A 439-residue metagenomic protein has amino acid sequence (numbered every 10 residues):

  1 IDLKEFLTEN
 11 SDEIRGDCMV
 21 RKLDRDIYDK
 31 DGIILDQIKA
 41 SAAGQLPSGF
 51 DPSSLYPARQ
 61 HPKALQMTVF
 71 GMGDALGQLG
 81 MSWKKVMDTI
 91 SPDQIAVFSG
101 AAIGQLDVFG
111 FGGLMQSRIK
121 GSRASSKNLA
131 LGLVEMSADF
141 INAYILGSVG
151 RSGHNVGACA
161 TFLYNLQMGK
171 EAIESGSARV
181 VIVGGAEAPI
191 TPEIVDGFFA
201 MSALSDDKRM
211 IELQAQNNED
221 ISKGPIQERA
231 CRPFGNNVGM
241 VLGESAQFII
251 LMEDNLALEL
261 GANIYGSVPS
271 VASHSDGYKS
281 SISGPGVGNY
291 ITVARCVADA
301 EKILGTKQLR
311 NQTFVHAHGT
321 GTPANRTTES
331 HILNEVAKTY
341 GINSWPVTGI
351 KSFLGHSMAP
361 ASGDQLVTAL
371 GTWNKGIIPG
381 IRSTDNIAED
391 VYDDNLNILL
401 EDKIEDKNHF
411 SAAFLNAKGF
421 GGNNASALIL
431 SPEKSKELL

Functional and structural regions predicted by a protein language model:
I1-F98, N165, T292-N311: Conserved active-site "lid/cap" helical segment
K22-Q66, Q105-M168, M201-L204, K208-V241 (+1 more regions): Conserved catalytic cysteine-centered active-site region of acyl-thioester-dependent Claisen-condensing enzymes
T68-G80, V134, A138, S152-E187 (+4 more regions): Active-site-proximal alpha-helical scaffold in enzymes
M72, V97, F162, G169 (+7 more regions): Conserved small-residue
K85-P92, G305-R310, Y340-I342, D394-A413 (+1 more regions): Flexible, low-complexity linker/loop segments at domain and module junctions
V86-A96, R151-G157, A178-A186, N263-V271 (+4 more regions): Beta-strand segments within the central parallel beta-sheet cores of soluble alpha/beta enzyme folds
S177-V238, V271-P285, G319-R326, N343-L396: Acyl-CoA/ACP chain-elongation machinery
M210-Q308, T313-F314, P432-L439: Condensing-enzyme catalytic core mediating Claisen C-C bond formation in acyl metabolism
